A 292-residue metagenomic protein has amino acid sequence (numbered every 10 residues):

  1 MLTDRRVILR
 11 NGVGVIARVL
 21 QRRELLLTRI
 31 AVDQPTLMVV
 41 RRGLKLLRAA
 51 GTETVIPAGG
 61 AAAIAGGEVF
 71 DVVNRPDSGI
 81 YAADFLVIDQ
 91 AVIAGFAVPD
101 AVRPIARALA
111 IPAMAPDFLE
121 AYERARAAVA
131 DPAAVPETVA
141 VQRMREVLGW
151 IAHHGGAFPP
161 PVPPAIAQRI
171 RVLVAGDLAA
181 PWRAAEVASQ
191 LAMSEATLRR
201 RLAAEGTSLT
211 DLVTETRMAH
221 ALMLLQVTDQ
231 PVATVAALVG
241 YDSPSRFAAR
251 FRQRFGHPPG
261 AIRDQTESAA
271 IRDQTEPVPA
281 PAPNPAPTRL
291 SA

Functional and structural regions predicted by a protein language model:
M1-R6: Cyclic nucleotide-binding regulatory module and flanking cytosolic helices
V7-I105: N-terminal regulatory/effector-sensing and dimerization cores that precede helix-turn-helix DNA-binding domains
G43, G59, L198, A221 (+1 more regions): Short hydrophobic/aromatic patches on the structural cores and recognition surfaces of FHA
D100-H154, F158: Amphipathic alpha-helical segments enriched in hydrophobic/aromatic residues interleaved with Lys/Arg
M114-E123, A140, P160-W182, S189-L191 (+2 more regions): A short, Lys/Arg-enriched amphipathic alpha-helix from helix-turn-helix/homeodomain DNA-binding modules
A125-V135, L148-P159, R171-R183, R201-L202 (+3 more regions): Basic, amphipathic alpha-helical hairpins
A184-V213, Q230, A236-A261: Basic/polar phosphate-binding segments, predominantly the helix-turn-helix DNA-binding elements of transcriptional
A204-S243, R263-A292: Terminal helix-turn-helix DNA-binding modules in bacterial transcription factors
